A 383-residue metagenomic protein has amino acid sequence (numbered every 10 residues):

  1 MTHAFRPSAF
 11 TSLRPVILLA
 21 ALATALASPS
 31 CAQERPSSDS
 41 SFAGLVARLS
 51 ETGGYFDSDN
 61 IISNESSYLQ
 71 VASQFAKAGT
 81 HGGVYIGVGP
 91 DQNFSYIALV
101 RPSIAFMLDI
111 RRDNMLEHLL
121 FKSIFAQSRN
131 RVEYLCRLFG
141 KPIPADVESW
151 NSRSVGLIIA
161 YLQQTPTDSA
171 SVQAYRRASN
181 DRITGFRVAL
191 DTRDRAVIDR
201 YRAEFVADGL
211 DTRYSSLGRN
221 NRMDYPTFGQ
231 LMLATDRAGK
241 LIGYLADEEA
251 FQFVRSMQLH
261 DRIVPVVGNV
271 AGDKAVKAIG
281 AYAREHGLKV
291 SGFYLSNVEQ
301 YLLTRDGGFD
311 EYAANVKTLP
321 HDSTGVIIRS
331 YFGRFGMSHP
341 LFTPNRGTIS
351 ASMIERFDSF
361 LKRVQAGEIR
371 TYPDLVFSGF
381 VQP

Functional and structural regions predicted by a protein language model:
M1-S12: N-terminal secretory signal peptides that target proteins for export/translocation
R14-A27: Bacterial N-terminal signal peptides
A27-E34: Boundary at the C-terminal end of the N-terminal hydrophobic targeting segment
E34-A78, V84: Mature N-terminal segment immediately following signal peptide/propeptide cleavage in secreted/periplasmic
G79-N93, F106: Conserved class I S-adenosyl-L-methionine
D91-R101: Conserved SAM-binding loop of SAM-dependent methyltransferases across substrates and taxa, primarily the Class I
F106-R262, Q365-P383: Class I S-adenosyl-L-methionine-dependent methyltransferase module
R213-P383: Alpha-helical subdomain
